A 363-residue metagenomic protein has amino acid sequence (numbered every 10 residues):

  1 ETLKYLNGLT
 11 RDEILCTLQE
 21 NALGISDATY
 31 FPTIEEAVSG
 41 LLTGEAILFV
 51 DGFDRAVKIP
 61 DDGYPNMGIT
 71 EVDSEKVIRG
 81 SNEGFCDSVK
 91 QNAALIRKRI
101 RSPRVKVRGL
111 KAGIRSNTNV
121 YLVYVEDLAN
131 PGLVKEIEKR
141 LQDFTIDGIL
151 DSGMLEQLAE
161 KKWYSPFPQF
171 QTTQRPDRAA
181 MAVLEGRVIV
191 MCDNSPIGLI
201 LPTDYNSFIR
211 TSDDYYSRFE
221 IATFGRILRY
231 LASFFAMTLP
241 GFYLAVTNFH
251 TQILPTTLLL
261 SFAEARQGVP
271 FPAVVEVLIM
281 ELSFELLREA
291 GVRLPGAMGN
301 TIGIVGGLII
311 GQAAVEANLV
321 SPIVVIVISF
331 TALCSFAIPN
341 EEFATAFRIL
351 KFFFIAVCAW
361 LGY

Functional and structural regions predicted by a protein language model:
E1-A273: Cytosolic regulatory modules rich in charged/polar residues
R101, Q142, R288, V315 (+1 more regions): Short polybasic/polar patches that bind polyanions
G186-V188, I323, L361-Y363: A short pocket-lining beta-strand/turn micro-motif at the edge of beta-sheets
V190, T203-F354: Transmembrane alpha-helical segments that form the functional core of multipass membrane systems
F352-Y363: Alpha-helical membrane-embedded segments
